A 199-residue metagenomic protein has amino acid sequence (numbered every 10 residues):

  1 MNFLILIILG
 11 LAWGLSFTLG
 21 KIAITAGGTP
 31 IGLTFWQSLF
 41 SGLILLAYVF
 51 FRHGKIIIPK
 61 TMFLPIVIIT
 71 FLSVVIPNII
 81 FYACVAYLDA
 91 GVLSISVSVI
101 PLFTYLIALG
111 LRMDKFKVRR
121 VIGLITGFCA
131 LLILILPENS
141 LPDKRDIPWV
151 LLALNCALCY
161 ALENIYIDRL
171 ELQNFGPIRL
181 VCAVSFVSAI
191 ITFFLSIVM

Functional and structural regions predicted by a protein language model:
M1-G32, W36, P142-R169, S188-F194: Glycine-/small-residue-enriched transmembrane alpha-helix faces in small-molecule transporters and effluxers
L6-I7, T61-I69, F116-F128, W149-V150 (+1 more regions): Cytoplasmic-side transmembrane-helix entry/capping segments in multi-pass membrane proteins
A12, S16-F17, L46-V97, I133: Specific transmembrane alpha-helical segments of multi-pass solute transporters/efflux pumps, especially DMT/EamA
A23, L33, Q37, C84 (+4 more regions): Hydrophobic/aromatic residues within transmembrane alpha-helices of multi-pass small-molecule transporters
T25-I76, F103-L106, C159-Y166, V181-M199: Transmembrane alpha-helices of multi-pass small-molecule transport proteins
I44, V49-H53, F81, I100-I125: C-terminal transmembrane-helix exit sites in multi-pass transporters
L45, F116-E138, I190-T192: Hydrophobic transmembrane alpha-helices of multi-pass small-molecule transport proteins
I76-A83, L132-P142, S188-M199: Hydrophobic alpha-helical transmembrane segments in multi-pass integral membrane proteins
